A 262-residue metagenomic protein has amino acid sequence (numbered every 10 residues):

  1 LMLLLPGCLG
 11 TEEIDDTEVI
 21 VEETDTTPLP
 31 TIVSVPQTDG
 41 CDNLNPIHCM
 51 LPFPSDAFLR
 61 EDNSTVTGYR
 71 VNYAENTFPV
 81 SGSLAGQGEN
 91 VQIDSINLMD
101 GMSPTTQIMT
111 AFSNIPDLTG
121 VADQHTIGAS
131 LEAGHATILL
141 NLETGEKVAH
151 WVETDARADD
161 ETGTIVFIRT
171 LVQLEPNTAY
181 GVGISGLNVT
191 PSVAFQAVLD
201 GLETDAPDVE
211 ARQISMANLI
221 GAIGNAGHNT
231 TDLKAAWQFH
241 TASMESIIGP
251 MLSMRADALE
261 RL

Functional and structural regions predicted by a protein language model:
L1-I14: Secretory targeting signatures
E12-T24: Intrinsically disordered, low-complexity repeat and linker tracts
E22-L262: Acidic, low-complexity Ser/Thr/Gly/Pro-rich repeat segments typical of extracellular/periplasmic and surface-exposed
